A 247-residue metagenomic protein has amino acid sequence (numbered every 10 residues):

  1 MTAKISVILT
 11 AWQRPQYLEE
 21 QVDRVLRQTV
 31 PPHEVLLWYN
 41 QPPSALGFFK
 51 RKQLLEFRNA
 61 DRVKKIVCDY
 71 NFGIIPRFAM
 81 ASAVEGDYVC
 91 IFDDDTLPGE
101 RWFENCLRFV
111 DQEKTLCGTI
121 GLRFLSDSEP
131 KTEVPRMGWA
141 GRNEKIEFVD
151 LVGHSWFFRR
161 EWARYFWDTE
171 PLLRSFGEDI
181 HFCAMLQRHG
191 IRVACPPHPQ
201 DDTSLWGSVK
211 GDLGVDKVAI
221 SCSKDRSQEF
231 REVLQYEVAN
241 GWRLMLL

Functional and structural regions predicted by a protein language model:
M1-R24: N-proximal low-complexity "stem/linker" segments adjacent to membrane-targeting elements
K4-S6, E34, H181: Cell-envelope/extracellular polymer assembly enzymes that use nucleotide-activated donors
Y17-Q21, D168-L247: C-terminal catalytic/acceptor-binding lobe
D23-H33: Short, acidic, metal-binding catalytic loop of nucleotide-sugar glycosyltransferases
C68-A83: Glycine-rich, basic loop-to-helix element that forms the pyrophosphate-binding segment of sugar-nucleotide handling
A81, G99-E170: Conserved catalytic core of nucleotide-sugar-dependent glycosyltransferases
V89: Short aromatic/hydrophobic "clamp" motif used to bind/position activated sugar donors
D93-L97: The conserved acidic donor/metal-binding loop of glycosyltransferases
